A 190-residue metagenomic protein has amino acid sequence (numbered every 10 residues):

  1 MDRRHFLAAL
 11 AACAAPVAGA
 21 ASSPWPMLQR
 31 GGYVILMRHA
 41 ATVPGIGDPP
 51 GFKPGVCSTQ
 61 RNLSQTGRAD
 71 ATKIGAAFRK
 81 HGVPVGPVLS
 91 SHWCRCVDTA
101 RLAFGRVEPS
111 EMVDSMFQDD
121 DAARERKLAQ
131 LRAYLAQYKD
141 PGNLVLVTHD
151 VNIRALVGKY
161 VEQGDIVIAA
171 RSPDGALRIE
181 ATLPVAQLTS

Functional and structural regions predicted by a protein language model:
H5-A21: N-terminal export signals
S22-E111, M116-D120, E125-A129, K159-S190: Active-site-proximal alpha-helix that buttresses catalytic centers in soluble enzyme cores
G32-V34, D140-T148: Generic beta-sheet signal
H81-V83, Y138-P141: Glycine-rich phosphate-binding loop signature in dinucleotide/nucleotide-binding domains
L128-Y138: A short, acidic, amphipathic alpha-helical segment used as a generic capping/interface helix at domain edges
